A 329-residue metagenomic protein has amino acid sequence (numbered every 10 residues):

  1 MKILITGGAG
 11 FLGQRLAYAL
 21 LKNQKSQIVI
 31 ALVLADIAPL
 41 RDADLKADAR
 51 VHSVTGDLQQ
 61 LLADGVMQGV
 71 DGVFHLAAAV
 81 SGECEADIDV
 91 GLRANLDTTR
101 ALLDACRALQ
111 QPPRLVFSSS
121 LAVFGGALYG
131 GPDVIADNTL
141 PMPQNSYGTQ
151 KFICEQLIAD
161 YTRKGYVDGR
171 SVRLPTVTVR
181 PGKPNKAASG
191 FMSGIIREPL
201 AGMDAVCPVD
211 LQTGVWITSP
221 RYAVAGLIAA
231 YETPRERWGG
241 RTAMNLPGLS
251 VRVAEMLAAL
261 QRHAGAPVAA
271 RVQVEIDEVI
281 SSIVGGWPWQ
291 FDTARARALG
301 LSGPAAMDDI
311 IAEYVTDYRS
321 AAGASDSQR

Functional and structural regions predicted by a protein language model:
I3-N23: N-terminal Rossmann NAD(P)H-binding glycine-rich loop of SDR-like oxidoreductase domains
T55-A94: NAD(P)H-binding glycine-rich loop region in Rossmannoid oxidoreductase-like domains and their noncatalytic homologs
R100-Q144: Conserved Rossmann-fold NAD(P)-dependent oxidoreductase catalytic core, especially the SDR/UDP-sugar
M142-R170: Active-site Tyr-X1-5-Lys
A159-G214, P220-Y222: NAD(P)-dependent short-chain dehydrogenase/reductase
K183-A188, L211-A225, G240-L260, E313: Substrate-binding strand-loop-helix patch in Rossmann-like NAD(P)-dependent oxidoreductase/epimerase domains
P199, G226, A230-I280, A322-D326: Mid/C-terminal beta-alpha module of Rossmann-like enzyme folds, strongest in SDR-family dehydrogenases/epimerases
V274-I276, P288-A298, A305-R329: Amphipathic terminal alpha-helices
